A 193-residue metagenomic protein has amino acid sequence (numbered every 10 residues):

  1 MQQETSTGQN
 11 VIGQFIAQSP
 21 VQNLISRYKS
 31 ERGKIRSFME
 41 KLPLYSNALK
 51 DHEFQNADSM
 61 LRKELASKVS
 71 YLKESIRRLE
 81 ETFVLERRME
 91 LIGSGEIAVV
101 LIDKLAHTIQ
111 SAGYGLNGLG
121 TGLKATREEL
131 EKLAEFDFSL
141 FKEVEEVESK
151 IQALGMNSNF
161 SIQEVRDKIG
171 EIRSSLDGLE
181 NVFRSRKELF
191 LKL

Functional and structural regions predicted by a protein language model:
Q2-V84: Leu/Val/Ala/Ile-rich N-terminal alpha-helices, chiefly Sec-type signal peptides and the beginnings
F54, V84, Y114-N117, R184 (+1 more regions): Structured alpha-helical bundle/scaffold domains in large eukaryotic membrane-trafficking regulators
E74-D167: Charged linear interaction tracts used for macromolecular binding and regulation
N157-L193: Preference for long, well-ordered alpha-helical segments
